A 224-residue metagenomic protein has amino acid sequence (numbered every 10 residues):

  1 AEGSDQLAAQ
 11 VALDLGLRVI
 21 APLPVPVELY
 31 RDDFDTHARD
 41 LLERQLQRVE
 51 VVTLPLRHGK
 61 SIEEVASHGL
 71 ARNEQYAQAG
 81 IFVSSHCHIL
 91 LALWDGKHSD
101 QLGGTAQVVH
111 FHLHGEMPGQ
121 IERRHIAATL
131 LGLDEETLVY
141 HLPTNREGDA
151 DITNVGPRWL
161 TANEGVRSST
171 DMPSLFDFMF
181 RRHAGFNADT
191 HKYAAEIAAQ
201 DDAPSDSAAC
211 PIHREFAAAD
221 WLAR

Functional and structural regions predicted by a protein language model:
A1-N154, R158: Acidic/glycine-enriched connector segments
L142-R224: Cytosol-facing regions at membranes
